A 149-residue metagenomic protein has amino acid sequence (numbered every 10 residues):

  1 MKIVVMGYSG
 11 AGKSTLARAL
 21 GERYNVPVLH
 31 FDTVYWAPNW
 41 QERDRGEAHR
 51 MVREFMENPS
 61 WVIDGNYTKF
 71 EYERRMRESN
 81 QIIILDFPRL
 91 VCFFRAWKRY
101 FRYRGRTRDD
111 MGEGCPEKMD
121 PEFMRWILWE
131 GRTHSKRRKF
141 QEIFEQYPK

Functional and structural regions predicted by a protein language model:
V5: Hydrophobic anchor at the beta1->P-loop junction of P-loop NTPases
S9: The conserved Walker
K13: Conserved lysine of the Walker
L16: Hydrophobic positions on the alpha1 helix immediately C-terminal to the Walker A/P-loop
A19: Active-site signature of alpha/beta-hydrolase-fold catalytic machinery across serine- and Asp/Cys-nucleophile hydrolases
R23, L128-K149: NTP-dependent small-molecule kinase module
P27-F87: Conserved nucleotide-sensing/catalytic segment adjacent to the nucleotide-binding pocket in NTP-handling enzymes
F87-K136: A glycine- and Lys/Arg-enriched "phosphate-lid" helix/loop adjacent to the NTP-binding pocket of small-molecule kinases
